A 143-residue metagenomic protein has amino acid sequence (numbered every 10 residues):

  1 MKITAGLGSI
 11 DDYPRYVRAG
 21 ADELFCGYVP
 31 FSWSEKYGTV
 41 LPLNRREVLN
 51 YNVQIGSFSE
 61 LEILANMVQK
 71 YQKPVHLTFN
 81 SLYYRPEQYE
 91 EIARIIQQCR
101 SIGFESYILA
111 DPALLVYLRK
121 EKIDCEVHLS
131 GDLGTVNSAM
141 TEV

Functional and structural regions predicted by a protein language model:
M1-V143: Non-catalytic helical/linker scaffolds that mediate oligomerization, partner binding, and domain coupling around large
